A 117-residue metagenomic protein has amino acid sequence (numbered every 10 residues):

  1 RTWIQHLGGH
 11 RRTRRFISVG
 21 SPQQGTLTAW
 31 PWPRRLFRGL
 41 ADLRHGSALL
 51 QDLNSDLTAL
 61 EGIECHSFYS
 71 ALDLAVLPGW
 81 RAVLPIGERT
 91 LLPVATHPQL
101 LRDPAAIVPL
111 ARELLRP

Functional and structural regions predicted by a protein language model:
R1-E64, F68, A75-V76: Serine-dependent carboxylesterase/thioesterase catalytic core of lipase-like alpha/beta-hydrolase/SGNH enzymes
E61-P117: C-terminal catalytic-base region of ester-bond hydrolases, centering on the histidine of the charge-relay
